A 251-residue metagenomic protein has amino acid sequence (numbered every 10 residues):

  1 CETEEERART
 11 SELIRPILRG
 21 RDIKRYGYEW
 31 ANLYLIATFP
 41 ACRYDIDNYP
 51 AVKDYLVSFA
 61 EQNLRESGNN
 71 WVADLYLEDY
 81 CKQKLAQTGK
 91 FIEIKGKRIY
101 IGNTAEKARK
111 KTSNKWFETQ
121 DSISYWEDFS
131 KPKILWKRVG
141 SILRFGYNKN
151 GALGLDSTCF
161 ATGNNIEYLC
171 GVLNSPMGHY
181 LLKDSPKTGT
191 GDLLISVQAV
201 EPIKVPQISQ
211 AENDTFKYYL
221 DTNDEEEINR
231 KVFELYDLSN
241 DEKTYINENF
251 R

Functional and structural regions predicted by a protein language model:
C1-D214: Polybasic, glycine- and aromatic-enriched phosphate-binding surface used to engage nucleic acids
A51, Q207-R251: Non-catalytic DNA-recognition/assembly elements of restriction-modification systems
